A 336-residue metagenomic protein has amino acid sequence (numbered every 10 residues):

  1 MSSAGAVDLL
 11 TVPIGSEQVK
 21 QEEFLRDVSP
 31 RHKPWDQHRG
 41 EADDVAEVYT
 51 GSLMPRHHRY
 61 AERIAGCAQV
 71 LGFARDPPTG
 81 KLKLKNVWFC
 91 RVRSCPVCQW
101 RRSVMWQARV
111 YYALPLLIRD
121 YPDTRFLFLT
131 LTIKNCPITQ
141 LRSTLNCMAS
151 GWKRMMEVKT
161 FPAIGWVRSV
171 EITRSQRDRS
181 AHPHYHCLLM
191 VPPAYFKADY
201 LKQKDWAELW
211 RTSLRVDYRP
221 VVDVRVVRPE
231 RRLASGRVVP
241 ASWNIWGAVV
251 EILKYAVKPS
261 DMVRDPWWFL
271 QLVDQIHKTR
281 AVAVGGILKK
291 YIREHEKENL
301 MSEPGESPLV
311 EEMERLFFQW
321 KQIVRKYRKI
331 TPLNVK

Functional and structural regions predicted by a protein language model:
M1-A181, V191-K336: Right-hand nucleic-acid polymerase module
C187: Cys/His-rich zinc-coordinating modules
